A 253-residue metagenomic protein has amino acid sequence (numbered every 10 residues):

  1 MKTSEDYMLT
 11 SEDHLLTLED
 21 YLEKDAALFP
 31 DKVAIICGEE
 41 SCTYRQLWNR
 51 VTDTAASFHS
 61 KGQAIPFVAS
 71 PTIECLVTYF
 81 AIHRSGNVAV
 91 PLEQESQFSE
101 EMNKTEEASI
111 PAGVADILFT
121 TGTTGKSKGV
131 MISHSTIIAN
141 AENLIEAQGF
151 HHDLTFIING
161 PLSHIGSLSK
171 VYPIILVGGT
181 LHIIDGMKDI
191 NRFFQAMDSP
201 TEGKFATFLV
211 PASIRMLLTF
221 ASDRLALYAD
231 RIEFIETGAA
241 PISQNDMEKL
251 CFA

Functional and structural regions predicted by a protein language model:
M8, R50, A69-S70, V90-M102 (+2 more regions): ATP-dependent adenylate-forming carboxylate-activation enzymes
S11-H14, L18-E19, E23, D31-H59 (+3 more regions): Conserved AMP-binding/adenylate-forming core of the ANL superfamily
D13-L16, P30, T105-F119, K126 (+1 more regions): Conserved pre-ATP/AMP-binding loop-to-beta segment of ANL
E23, I73-P91, L144-E146, I165-V177: Hydrophobic alpha-helical segments in the ANL/AMP-binding
E40, A55-E95, P161: Conserved AMP-binding/adenylate-forming
T43-Y44, A115-E142: Conserved AMP-binding A3 loop
S70, T201-K249: Adenylate-forming
I138-T155, S163-A206, F220: Conserved AMP-binding/adenylation subdomain of ANL enzymes
